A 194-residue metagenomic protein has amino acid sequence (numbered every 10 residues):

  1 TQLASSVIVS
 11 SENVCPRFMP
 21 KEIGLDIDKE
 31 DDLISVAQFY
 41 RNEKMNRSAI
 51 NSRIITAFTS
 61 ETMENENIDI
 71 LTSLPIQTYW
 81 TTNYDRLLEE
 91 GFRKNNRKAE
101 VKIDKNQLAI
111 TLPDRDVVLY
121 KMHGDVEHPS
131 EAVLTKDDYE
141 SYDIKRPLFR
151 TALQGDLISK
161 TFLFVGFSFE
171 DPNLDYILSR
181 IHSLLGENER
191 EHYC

Functional and structural regions predicted by a protein language model:
T1-C194: Conserved catalytic-core helix/loop/strand module for nucleotide-ribose chemistry
